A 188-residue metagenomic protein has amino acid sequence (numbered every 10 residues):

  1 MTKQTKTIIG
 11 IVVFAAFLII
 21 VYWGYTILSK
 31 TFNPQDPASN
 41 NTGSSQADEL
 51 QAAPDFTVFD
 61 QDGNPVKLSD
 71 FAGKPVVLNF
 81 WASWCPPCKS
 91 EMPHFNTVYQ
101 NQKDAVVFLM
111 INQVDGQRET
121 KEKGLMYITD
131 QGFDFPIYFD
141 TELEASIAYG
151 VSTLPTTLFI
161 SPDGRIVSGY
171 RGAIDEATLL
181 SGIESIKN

Functional and structural regions predicted by a protein language model:
M1-A52, N188: N-terminal targeting signals for export/organelle localization
K6, G10, F159-N188: Thiol-/selenol-based redox modules, centered on thioredoxin-like and closely related oxidoreductase domains
L50, D55-V76, Q100: A short beta-strand-turn-helix
K74-P75, M92-N112, T129, E176 (+2 more regions): Conserved helix-turn-beta segment immediately C-terminal to the redox Cys motif in thioredoxin-like folds
K74-V76, W81-W84, T153: Short pre-active-site segment immediately N-terminal to redox-active cysteine/selenocysteine motifs in thiol-based
F80-T97: Conserved redox-active cysteine motifs that mediate thiol-disulfide chemistry, especially di-cysteine Cys-X(1-2)-Cys
V106-E119, F133-E142: Thiol-based oxidoreductase modules, predominantly thioredoxin-like and allied folds used for disulfide exchange
L125-D163: Short, internal strand/loop/helix patches that form the active-site neighborhood or redox-interaction surface
